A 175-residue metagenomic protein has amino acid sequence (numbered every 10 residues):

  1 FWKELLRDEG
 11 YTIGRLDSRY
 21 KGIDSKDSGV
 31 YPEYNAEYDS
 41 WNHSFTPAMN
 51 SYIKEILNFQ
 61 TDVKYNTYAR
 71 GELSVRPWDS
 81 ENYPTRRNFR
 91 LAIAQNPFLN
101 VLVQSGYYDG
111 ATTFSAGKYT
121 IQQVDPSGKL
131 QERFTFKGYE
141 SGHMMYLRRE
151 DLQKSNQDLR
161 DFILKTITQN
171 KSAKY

Functional and structural regions predicted by a protein language model:
F1-A111: Alpha/beta-hydrolase fold catalytic core
R90-Q95, P126-G128, I167-S172: Surface-exposed acidic, glycine-flexible loop patches that form ligand/cofactor-binding and adhesion interfaces
L99, T113-Q123: Short alpha-helix in the alpha/beta-hydrolase fold that links the catalytic acid
V101, T112-F114, G128-L130: Extended hydrophobic-aromatic, low-complexity segments
G110-T113, M145: Short catalytic/ligand-binding loop motif for oxyanion handling, primarily in non-cytosolic enzymes, centered on
Q123-V124, F134-K137: C-terminal soluble interaction/assembly domains
E140-L152: Catalytic histidine-centered segment of alpha/beta-hydrolase-like enzymes
D158-Y175: Extended, charge-rich low-complexity interaction segments
